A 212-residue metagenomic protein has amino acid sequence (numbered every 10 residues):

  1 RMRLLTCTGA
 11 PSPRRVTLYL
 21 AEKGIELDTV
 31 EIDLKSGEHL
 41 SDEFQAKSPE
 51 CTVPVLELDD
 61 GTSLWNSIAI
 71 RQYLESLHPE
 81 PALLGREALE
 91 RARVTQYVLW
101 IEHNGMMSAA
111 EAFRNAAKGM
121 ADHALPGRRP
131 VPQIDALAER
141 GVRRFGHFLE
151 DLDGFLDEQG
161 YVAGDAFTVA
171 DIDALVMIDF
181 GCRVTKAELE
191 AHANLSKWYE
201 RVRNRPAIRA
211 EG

Functional and structural regions predicted by a protein language model:
R1-P132: GST-like domain detector, emphasizing the conserved glutathione-binding G-site in the N-terminal thioredoxin-like
M2, V202-R205: Intrinsic structural disorder
A69, Y73, R93-Q96, H147 (+3 more regions): Non-catalytic alpha-helical scaffold/packing segments enriched in small hydrophobic residues
I101-R203: GST-like fold's C-terminal all-alpha helical module
A210-G212: Short, flexible loop/turn segments with low-complexity composition
